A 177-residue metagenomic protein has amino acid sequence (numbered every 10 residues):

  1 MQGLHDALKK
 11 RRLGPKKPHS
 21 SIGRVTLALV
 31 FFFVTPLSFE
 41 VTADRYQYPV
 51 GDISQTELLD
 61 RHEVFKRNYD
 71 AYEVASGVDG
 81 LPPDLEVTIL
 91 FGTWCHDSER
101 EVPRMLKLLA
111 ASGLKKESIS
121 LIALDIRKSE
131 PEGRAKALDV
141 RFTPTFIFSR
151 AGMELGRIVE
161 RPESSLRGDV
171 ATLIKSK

Functional and structural regions predicted by a protein language model:
T26-P36: Bacterial N-terminal signal peptides
V41-P82: N-terminal leader/targeting and pre-domain segments
D84-F91: Short active-site neighborhood of thiol/selenol oxidoreductases, capturing the structured segment around
T93-E101: Conserved redox-active cysteine motifs that mediate thiol-disulfide chemistry, especially di-cysteine Cys-X(1-2)-Cys
R100-A110: Typically the conserved alpha-helix immediately C-terminal to a functionally engaged Cys/Sec in thioredoxin-like
E117-E130: Thiol-based oxidoreductase modules, predominantly thioredoxin-like and allied folds used for disulfide exchange
L138-I147: Structural micro-motif
A151-K177: Non-catalytic, surface beta->alpha helical segment in thiol-disulfide oxidoreductase systems
